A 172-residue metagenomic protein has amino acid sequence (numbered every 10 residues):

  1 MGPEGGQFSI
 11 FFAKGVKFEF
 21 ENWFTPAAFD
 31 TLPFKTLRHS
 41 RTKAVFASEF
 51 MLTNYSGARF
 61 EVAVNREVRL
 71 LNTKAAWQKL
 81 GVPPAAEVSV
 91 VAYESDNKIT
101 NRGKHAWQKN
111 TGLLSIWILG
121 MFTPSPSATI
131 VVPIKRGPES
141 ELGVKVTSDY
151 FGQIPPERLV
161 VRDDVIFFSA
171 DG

Functional and structural regions predicted by a protein language model:
M1-K98, R102-G172: Surface-exposed acidic/polar loop and edge beta-strand patches at domain peripheries
